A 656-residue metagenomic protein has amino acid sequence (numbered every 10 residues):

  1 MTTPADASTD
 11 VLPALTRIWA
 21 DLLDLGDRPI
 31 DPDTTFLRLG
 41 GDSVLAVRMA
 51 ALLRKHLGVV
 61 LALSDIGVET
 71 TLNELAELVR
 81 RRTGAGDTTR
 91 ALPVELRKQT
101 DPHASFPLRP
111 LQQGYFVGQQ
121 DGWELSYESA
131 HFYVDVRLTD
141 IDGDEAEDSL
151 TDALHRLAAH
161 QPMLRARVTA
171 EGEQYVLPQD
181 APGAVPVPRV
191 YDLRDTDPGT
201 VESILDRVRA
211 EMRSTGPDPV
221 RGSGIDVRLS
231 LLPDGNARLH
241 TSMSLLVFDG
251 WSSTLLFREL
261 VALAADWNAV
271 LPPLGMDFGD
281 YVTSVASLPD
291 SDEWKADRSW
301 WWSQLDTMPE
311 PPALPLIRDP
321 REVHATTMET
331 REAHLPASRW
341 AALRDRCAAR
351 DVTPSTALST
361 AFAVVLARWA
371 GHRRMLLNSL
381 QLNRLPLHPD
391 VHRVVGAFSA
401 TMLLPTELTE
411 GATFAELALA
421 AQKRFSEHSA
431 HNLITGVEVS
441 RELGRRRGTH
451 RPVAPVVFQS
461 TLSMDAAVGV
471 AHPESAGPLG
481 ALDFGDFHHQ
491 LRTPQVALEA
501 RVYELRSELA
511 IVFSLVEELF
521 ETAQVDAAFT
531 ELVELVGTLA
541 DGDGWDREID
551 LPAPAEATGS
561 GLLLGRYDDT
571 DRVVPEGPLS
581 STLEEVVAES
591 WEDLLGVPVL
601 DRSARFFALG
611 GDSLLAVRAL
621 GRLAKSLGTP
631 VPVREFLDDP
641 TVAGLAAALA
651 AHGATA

Functional and structural regions predicted by a protein language model:
M1-Q120, D152, E548-A656: Regions immediately C-terminal to embedded phosphopantetheine-bearing carrier domains
P13-R17, R81-W123, T151-G199, R207 (+5 more regions): Short amphipathic alpha-helices and their capping loops
A20-D24, G118-Y127, S214, W294-V352 (+4 more regions): Flexible, P/S/T/G-rich "lid" or insertion loops adjacent to the active sites of thioester-utilizing
D31, H103-F106, Q113, L125-S149 (+7 more regions): Gly/Ser/Thr-rich phosphate-binding loops and adjoining beta-strand/alpha-helix segments that form adenosine-phosphate
R48, V117, D226-D280, Q524-T538: Active-site-proximal acidic secondary-structure segment that organizes catalysis
V60-S64, Q161, R165, F257-R258 (+5 more regions): Extended, hydrophobic beta-loop-alpha segments that form or line the acyl/peptidyl-thioester binding and transfer paths
W123-A130, T151, P162-M163, R221 (+5 more regions): His-Asp-centered acyl/peptidyl-transfer active-site segments
D140-A159, L177-R221, R298, S338-A341 (+3 more regions): A short, small/polar-residue-rich loop/turn motif at beta-strand boundaries within alpha/beta enzyme cores
